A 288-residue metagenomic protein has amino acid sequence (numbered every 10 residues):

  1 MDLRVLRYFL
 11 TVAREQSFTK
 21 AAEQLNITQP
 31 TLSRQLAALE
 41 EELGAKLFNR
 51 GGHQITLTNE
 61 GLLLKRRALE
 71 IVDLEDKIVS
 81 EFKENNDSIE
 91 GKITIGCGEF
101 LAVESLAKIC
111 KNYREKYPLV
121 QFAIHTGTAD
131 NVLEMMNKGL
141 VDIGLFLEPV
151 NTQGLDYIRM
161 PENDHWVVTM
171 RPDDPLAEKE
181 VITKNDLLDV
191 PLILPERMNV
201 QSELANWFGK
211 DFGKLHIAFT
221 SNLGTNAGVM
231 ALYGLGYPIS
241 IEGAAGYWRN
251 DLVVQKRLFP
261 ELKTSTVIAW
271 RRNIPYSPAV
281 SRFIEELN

Functional and structural regions predicted by a protein language model:
F9, A21-A22, L39, T58: Hydrophobic two-helix hairpin corresponding to the core of helix-turn-helix DNA-binding domains
L10-T28: Short helix-boundary/capping micro-motifs
E40-L57: A short LG(V/I)-centered, amphipathic sequence patch enriched for acidic residue(s) preceding the LG motif
R66, K108-N112, A129-W166, M170 (+3 more regions): Short beta-strand-centered segments that line the small-molecule binding cleft or hinge of alpha/beta clamshell
E90-T152, F212, T220-L223: Central regulatory/effector-binding core of bacterial HTH transcription factors
Q153-R159, N163-H165, T225-N273: Beta-alpha-beta core module
L155-W166, M170-L192: Flexible hinge/capping segments at coil-to-helix
V190-F212, Y276-V280, I284: Secondary-structure junction motif
